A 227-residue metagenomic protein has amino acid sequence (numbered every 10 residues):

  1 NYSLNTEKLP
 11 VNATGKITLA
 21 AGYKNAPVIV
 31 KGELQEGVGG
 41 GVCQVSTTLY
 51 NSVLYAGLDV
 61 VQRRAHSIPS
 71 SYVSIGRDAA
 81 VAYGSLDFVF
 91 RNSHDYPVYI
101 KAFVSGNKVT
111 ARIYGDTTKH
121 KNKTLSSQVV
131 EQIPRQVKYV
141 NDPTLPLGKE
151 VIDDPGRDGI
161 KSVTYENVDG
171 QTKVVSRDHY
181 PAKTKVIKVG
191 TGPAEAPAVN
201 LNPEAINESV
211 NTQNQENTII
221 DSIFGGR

Functional and structural regions predicted by a protein language model:
N1-R227: Well-ordered beta-sheet/strand-loop patches within structured domains
